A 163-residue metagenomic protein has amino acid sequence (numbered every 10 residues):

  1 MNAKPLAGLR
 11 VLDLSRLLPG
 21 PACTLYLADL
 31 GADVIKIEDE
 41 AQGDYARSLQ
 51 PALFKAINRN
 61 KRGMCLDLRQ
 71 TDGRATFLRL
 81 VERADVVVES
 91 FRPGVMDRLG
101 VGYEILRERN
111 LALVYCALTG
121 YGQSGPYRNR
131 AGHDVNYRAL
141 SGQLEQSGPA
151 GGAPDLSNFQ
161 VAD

Functional and structural regions predicted by a protein language model:
M1-D163: N-terminal helix-loop segment corresponding to the beta1-alpha1 unit of nucleotide/adenylate-binding folds
